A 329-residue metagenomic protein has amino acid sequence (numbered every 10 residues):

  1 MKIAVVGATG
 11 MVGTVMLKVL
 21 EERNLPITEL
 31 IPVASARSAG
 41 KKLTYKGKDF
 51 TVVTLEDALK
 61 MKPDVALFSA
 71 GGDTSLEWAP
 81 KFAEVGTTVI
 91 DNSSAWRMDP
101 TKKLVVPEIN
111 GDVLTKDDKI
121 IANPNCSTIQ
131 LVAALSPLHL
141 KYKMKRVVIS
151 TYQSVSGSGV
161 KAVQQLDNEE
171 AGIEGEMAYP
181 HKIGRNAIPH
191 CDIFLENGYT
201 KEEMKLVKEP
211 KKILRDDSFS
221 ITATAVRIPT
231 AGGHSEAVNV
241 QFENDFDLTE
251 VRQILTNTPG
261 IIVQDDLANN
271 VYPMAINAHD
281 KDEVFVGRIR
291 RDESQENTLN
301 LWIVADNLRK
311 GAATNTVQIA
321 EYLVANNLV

Functional and structural regions predicted by a protein language model:
M1-I183, S218-S220, V284-F285, I289-Q295 (+3 more regions): N-terminal Rossmann-like NAD(P) cofactor-binding subdomain of oxidoreductases, focused on the glycine-rich
A66, V155-V329: Charged docking surfaces used in two-component/phosphorelay signaling
